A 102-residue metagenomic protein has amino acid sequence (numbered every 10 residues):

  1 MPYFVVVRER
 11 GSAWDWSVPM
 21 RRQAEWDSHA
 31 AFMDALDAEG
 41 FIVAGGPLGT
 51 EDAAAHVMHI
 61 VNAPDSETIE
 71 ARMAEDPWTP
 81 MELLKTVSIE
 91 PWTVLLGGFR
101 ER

Functional and structural regions predicted by a protein language model:
M1-R102: Conserved, structured core segments of small domains
